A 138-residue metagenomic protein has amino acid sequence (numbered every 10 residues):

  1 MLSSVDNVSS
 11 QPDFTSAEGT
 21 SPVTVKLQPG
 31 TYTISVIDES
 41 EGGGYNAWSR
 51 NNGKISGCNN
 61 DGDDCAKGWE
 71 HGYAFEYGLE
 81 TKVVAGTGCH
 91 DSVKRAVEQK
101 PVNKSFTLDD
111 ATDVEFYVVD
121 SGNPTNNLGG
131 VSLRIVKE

Functional and structural regions predicted by a protein language model:
M1-E138: Acidic, Ser/Thr/Pro
